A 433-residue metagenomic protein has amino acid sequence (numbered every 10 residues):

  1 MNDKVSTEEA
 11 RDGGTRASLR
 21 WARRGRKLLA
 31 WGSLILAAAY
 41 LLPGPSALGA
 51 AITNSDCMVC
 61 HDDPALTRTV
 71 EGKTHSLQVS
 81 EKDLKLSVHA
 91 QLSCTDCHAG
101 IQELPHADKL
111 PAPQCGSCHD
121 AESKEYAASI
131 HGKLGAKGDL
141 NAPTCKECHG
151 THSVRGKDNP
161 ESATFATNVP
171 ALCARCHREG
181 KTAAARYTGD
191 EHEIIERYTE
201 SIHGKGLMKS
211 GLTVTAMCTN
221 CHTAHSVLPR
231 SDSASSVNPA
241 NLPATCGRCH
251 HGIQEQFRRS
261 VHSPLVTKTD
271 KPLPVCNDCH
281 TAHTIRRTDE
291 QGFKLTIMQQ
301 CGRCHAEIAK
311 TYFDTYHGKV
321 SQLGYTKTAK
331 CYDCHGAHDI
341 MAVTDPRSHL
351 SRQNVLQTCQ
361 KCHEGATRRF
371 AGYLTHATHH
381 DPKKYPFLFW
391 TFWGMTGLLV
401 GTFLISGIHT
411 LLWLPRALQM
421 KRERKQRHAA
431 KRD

Functional and structural regions predicted by a protein language model:
M1-G25: N-terminal secretory signal peptides that target proteins for export/translocation
N2-V5, G25-L28, G44-D433: Short sequence/structural segments immediately N-terminal
R26-L36: Sec-dependent N-terminal signal peptides
I35-A47: C-terminal segment of classical bacterial N-terminal signal peptides
